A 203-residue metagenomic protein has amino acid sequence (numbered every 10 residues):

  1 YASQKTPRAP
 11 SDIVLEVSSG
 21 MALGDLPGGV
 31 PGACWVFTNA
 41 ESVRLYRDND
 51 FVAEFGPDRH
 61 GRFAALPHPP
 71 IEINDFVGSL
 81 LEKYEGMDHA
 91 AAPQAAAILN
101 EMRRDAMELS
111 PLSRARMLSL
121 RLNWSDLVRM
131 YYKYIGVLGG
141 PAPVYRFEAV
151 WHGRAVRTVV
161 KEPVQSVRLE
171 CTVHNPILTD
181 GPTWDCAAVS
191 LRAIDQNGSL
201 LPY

Functional and structural regions predicted by a protein language model:
Y1-M117, L127-V128: Extended substrate-binding grooves/exosites of carbohydrate-active enzymes
V14, P163-P182: Low-complexity, acidic Ser/Thr/Pro/Gly-rich terminal tails and inter-domain linkers that flank the onset of structured
L23-G29, I177-A187: Short, solvent-exposed loop/linker segments at the N-terminal edge of repeated beta-sheet extracellular domains
C34-T38, D185-P202: Beta-strand-rich structural segments
E41-R44, Y145, V189: Short beta-strand/loop motifs in extracellular/secreted proteins, especially within beta-sandwich accessory domains
R47-V52, V150-R154, Q196: Change "in extracellular beta-sheet-rich domains … of secreted and cell-surface proteins" to "in beta-sheet-rich domains
A53-E54, G153-E170: Edge beta-strands of extracellular beta-sandwich domains
S79-P93, G136-G153, L191: Short, aromatic- and glycine-rich surface loops/edge beta-strands on solvent-exposed regions
